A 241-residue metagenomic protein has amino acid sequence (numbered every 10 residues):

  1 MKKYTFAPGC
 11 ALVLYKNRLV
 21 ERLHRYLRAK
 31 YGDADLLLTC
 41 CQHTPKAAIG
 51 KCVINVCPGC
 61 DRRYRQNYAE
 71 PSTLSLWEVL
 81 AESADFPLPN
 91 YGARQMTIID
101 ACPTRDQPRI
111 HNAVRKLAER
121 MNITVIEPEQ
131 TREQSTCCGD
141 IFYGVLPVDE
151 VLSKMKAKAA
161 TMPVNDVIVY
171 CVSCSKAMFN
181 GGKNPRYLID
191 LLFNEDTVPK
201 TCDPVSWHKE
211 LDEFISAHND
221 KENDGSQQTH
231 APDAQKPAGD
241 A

Functional and structural regions predicted by a protein language model:
M1-A241: Iron-sulfur cluster-binding electron-transfer modules in prokaryotic oxidoreductases
